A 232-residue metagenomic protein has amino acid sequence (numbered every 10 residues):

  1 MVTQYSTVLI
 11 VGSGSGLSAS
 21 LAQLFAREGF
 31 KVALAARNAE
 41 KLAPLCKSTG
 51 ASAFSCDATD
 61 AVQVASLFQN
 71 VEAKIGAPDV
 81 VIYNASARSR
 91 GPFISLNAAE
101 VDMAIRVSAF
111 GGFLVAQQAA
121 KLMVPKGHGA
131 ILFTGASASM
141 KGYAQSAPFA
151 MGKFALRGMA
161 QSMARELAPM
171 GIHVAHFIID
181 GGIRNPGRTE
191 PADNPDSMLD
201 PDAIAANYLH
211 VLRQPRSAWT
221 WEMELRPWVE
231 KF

Functional and structural regions predicted by a protein language model:
S6, A77-P78, P92, M123-A136 (+1 more regions): Active-site loop of short-chain dehydrogenase/reductase
G14-S15: Conserved glycine-rich cofactor-binding loop
S48-V62: Rossmann-fold cofactor-recognition segment
P92-F93, N97-I105: Substrate-binding pocket helix/loop in short-chain dehydrogenase/reductase
A116-Q117, Q161: A short, exposed helix-loop element centered on a Lys and neighboring polar residues
A130-A155, A160-Q161, R165-A168, I183: Catalytic loop of short-chain dehydrogenase/reductase
P169-R184, E190-F232: C-terminal helical subdomain
